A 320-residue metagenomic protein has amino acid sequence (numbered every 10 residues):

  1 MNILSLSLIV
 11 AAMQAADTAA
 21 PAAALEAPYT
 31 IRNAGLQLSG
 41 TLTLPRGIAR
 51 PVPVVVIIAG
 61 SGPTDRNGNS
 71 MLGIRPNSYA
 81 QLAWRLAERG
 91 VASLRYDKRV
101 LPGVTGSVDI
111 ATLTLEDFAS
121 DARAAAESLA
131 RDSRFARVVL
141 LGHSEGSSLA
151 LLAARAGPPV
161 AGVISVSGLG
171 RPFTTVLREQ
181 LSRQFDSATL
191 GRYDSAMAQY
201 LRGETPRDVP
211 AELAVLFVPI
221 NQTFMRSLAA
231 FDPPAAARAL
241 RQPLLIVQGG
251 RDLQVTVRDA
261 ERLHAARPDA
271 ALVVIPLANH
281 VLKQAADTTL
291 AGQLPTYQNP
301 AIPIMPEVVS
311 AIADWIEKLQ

Functional and structural regions predicted by a protein language model:
A19-R50: N-terminal cap/lid segment of alpha/beta-hydrolase-fold proteins
I48-R50, V55-R85: Short, surface-exposed "cap/lid" segments of acyl-processing enzymes
S78, A111-R131: Alpha/beta-hydrolase active-site loop
E127-F185: Primarily recognizes the serine-hydrolase "nucleophile elbow" in alpha/beta-hydrolase and SGNH/GDSL folds
I164-P234: Accessory cap/linker subdomain of secreted extracellular hydrolases
L240, I246-Q248: Short beta-strand/loop motif that positions the catalytic acidic residue of the alpha/beta-hydrolase fold
Q242, V255-A265: Short alpha-helix in the alpha/beta-hydrolase fold that links the catalytic acid
V281-L282, T288-Q320: Catalytic active-site module of serine/aspartate enzymes centered on a nucleophile-bearing elbow/loop
